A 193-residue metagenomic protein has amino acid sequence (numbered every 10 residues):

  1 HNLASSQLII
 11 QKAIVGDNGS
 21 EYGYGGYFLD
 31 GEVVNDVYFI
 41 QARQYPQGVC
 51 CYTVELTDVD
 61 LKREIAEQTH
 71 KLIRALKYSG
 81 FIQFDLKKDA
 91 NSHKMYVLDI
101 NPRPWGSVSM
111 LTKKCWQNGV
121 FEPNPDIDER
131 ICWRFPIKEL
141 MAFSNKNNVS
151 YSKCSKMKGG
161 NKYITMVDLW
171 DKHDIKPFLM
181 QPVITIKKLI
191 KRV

Functional and structural regions predicted by a protein language model:
H1-A13: Internal metal/ion-chelating core segments
A4-S6, N18-Y22, G80-I82: Short, basic and Ser/Thr-rich N-terminal targeting/leader segments
I9, V97-D99: Short hydrophobic-acidic sequence motifs that mark active-site Asp/Glu residues
Q11-K12, S79-N91: A short glycine-rich, hydrophobically flanked beta-strand micro-motif that places a catalytic Asp/Glu for divalent metal
K12-K77, N101-F121: ATP-dependent carboxylate/phosphate-activation module, predominantly the ATP-grasp catalytic core and closely related
L86, D99-P102: Active-site proximal loops enriched in glycine and acidic residues that flank catalytic Cys/His/Asp and coordinate
S92-Y96: Conserved protein kinase catalytic/activation segment
G119-V193: Peripheral (often C-terminal) accessory segments that flank ATP-dependent C-N-forming ligase machineries
